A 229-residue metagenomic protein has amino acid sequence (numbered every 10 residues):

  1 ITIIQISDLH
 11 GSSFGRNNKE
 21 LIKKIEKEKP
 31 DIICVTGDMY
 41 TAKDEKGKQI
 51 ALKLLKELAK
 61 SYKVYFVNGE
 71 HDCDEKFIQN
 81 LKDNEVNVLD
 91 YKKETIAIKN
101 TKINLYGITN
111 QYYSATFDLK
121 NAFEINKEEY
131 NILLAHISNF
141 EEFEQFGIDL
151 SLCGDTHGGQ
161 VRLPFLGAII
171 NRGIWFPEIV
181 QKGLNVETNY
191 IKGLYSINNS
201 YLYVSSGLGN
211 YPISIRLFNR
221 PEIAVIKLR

Functional and structural regions predicted by a protein language model:
I1-H10, K102-Q111, I132-A135, Y201-S206: Active-site-proximal beta-strand elements of phosphoester/diester hydrolases
I1-K92: Membrane-embedded segments
H10, M39-Y40, H71-D72, K93-E94 (+4 more regions): Catalytic metal-binding/acid-base residues of hydrolase active sites
E28, L55-S61, E124-K127, E144-F146 (+1 more regions): Short, conserved loop/helix-junction motifs that constitute active-site signature segments in enzyme catalytic cores
K63-Y65, N87, N104, Y130-I132 (+2 more regions): Proline-centered loop/turn at the N-terminus of a beta-strand
K76-Q79, D83-V86, K92, I98-F143 (+1 more regions): Binuclear metal-dependent hydrolase catalytic cores centered on His/Asp/Glu-rich metal-binding motifs
S138-A224: Conserved beta-sheet core of the metallophosphoesterase superfamily
I226-R229: Short beta-strand-to-coil "C-cap" segments at the C-terminal boundary of structured domains/repeats, marking
